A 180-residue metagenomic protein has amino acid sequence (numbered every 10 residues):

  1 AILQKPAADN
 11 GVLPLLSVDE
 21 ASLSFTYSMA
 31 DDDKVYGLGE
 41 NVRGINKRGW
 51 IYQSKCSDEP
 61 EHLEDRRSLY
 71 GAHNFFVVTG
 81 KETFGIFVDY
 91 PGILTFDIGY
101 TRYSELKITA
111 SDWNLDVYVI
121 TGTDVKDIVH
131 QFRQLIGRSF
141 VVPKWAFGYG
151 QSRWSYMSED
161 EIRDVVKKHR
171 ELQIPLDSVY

Functional and structural regions predicted by a protein language model:
A1-K144, R153-W154, V166-K168: Catalytic and substrate-binding clefts that recognize carbohydrates or anionic sugar/phosphate headgroups
F140-Y180: Aromatic-lined carbohydrate-binding/catalytic grooves of carbohydrate-active enzymes
